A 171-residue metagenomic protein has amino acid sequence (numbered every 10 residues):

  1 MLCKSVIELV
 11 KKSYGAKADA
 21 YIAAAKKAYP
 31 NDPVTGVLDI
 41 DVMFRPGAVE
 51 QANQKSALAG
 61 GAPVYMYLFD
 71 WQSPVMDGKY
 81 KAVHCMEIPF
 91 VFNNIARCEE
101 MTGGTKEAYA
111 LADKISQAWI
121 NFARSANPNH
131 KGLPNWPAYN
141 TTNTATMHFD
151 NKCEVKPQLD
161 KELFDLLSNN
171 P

Functional and structural regions predicted by a protein language model:
M1-E107, A118, S125: Substrate-gating cap/lid region and adjacent catalytic-acid/histidine neighborhood within extracellular/lumenal
M66, H130-P137: Surface-exposed patches in mature extracellular/periplasmic domains of secreted proteins
C85, T146-H148: C-terminal transmembrane bundle
N121-K131: Bilobed periplasmic-binding protein-like "clamshell/Venus-flytrap" ligand-binding domains
K152-P171: Tryptophan-rich aromatic "cage" segments
